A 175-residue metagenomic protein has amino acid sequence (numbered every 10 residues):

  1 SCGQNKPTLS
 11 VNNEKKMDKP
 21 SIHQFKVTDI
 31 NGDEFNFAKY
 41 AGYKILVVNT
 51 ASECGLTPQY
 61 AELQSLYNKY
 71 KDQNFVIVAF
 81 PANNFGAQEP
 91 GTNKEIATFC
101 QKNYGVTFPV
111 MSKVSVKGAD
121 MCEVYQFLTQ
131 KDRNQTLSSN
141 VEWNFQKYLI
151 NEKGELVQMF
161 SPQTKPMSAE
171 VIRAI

Functional and structural regions predicted by a protein language model:
P7-A38, P58, E123: N-terminal "domain-start" segment that seeds a small globular fold
D29, N49-E53: Amphipathic alpha-helical repeat scaffolds
A41-I45, E53, T57-P81, C100-Y104: Conserved helix-turn-beta segment immediately C-terminal to the redox Cys motif in thioredoxin-like folds
N49, N74-N93, V106-G118: Thiol-based oxidoreductase modules, predominantly thioredoxin-like and allied folds used for disulfide exchange
K94-W143: Short, internal strand/loop/helix patches that form the active-site neighborhood or redox-interaction surface
E123-Q126, Q130-I175: Thiol-/selenol-based redox modules, centered on thioredoxin-like and closely related oxidoreductase domains
